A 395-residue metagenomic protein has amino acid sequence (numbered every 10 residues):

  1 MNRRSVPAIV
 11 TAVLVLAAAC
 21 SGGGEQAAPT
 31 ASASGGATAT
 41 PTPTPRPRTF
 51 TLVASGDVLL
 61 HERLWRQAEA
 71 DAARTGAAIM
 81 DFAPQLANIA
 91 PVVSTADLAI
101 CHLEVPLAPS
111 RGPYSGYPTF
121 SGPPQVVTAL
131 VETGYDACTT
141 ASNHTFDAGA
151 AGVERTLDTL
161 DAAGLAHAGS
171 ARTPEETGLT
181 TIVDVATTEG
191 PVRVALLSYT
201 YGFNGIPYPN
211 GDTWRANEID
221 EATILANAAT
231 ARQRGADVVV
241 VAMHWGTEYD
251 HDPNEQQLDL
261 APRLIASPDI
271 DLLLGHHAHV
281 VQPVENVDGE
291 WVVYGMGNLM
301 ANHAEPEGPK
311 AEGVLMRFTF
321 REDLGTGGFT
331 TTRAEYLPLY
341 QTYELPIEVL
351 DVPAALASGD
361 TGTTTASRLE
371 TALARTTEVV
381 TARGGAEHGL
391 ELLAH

Functional and structural regions predicted by a protein language model:
M1-V10: Bacterial N-terminal signal peptides that target proteins for export
I9, P29-T30: Residue-register detector that marks a fixed positional context within folded domains
L16-A19: C-terminal motif of bacterial Sec signal peptides marking the signal peptidase cleavage site
G22-P29, G35-H395: Acidic, metal/ion-coordinating pockets
